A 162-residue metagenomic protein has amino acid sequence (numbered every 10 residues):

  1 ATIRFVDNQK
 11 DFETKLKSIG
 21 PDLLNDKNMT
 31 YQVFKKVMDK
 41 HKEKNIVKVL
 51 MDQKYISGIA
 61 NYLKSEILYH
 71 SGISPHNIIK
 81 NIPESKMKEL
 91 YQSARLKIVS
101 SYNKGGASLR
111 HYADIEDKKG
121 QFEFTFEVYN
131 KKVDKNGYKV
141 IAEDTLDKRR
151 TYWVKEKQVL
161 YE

Functional and structural regions predicted by a protein language model:
A1-E162: Structured catalytic/nucleic-acid-binding cores of DNA maintenance enzymes
